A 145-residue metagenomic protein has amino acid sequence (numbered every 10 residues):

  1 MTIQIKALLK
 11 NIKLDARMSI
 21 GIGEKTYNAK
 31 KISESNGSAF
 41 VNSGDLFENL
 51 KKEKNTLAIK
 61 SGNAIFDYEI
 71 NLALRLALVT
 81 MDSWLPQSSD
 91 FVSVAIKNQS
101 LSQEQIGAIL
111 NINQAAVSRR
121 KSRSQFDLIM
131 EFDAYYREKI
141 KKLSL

Functional and structural regions predicted by a protein language model:
M1-G44, E48: DNA-contacting interfaces and partner/effector-binding or oligomerization modules in DNA-centric proteins
G23, Y27-E34, L50-L72: Flexible, glycine/charge-rich interdomain/linker segments that couple and regulate nucleotide signaling catalytic cores
Y68-S89, I140-L143: Short, Lys/Arg-enriched anionic-surface-contact patches
D90-V94: Short alpha-helical "packing" element that flanks the helix-turn-helix/winged-helix DNA-binding module
S102-L110, V117: Short alpha-helical "recognition helix" segments of helix-turn-helix
K121, L128, F132: DNA major-groove recognition helix of helix-turn-helix
D133-L145: Short, basic, alpha-helical segments at the C-terminal edge of helix-turn-helix-like DNA-binding modules
